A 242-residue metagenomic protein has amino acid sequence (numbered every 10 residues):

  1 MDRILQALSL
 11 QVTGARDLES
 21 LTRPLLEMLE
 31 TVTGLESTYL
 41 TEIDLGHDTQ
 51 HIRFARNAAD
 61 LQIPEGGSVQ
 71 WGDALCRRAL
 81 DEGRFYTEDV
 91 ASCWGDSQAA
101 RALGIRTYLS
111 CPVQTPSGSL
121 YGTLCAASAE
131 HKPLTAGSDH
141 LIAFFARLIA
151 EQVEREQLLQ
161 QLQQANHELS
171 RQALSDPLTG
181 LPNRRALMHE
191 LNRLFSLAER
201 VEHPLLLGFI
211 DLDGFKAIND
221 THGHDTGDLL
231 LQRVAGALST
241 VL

Functional and structural regions predicted by a protein language model:
M1-S20, T31, N166-R171: Signal-transmission linkers at sensory-effector interfaces
D2-I4, T123-P177, R185-S196: Signal-transducing coiled-coil linker helices
E27, Y39-P64: GAF sensory/regulatory domain recognition with acknowledged cross-activation on helical regulatory dimers
L61-F85, D96: Acidic/proline- and glycine-rich, intrinsically disordered low-complexity segments that serve as regulatory linkers
L61-Q62, E88-T107: Signal-transducing coupling segments at domain and membrane junctions
R106-T115: A short, aliphatic-rich beta-strand micro-motif
S170-H189, I210-H224, Q232: Conserved nucleotide-binding and Mg2+-coordinating catalytic segments in signaling enzymes
T226-L242: Active-site-proximal alpha-helical element of nucleotidyl cyclase-like catalytic domains and analogous helices
